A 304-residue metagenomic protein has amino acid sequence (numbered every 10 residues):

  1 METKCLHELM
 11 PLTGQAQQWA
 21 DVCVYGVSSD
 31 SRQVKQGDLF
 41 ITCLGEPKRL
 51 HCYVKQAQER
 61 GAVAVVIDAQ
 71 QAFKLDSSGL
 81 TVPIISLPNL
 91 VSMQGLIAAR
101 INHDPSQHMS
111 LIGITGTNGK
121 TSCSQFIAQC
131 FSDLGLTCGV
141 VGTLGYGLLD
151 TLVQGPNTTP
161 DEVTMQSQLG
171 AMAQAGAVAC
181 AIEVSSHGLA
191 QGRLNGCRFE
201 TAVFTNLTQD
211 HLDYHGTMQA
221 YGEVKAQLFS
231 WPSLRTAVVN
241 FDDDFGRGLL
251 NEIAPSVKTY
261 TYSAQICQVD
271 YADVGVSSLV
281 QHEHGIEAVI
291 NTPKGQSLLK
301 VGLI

Functional and structural regions predicted by a protein language model:
M1-D21, N118-C130, L134, V269: N-terminal-biased segments
M1-L96, D244, L298, G302: N-terminal leader/targeting and accessory segments in enzymes
A16, S78-L87, L152-P156, P255-Y260 (+1 more regions): Active-site regions of enzymes building and remodeling cell-envelope glycoconjugates
V34-K35, A69-V82, L148-L149, G192-R198 (+2 more regions): Short loop/helix-cap segments at secondary-structure boundaries that form the rim of catalytic
V66-K74, G142-G145, F241-F245, S263-C267: Short, polar loop motifs at secondary-structure junctions
M93-F241, F245-K258, T292-K294: Phosphate-binding loop of NTP-binding sites
H215-G222, N251, K258-I304: Adenine nucleotide phosphate-binding catalytic loops in nucleotide-utilizing enzymes
